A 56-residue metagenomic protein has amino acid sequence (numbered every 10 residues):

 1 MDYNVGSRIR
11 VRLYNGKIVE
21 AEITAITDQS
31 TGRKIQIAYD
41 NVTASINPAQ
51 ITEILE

Functional and structural regions predicted by a protein language model:
M1-D2, I26, T43: Short, surface-exposed secondary-structure edge patches
M1-Y14: Short coil-to-beta transition motif at edge beta-strands of beta-rich domains
V11, R33-Y39: SH3/SH3-like beta-barrel fold
Y14-G16, Q29: A short, compositionally biased micro-patch
V19-T27: Short beta-strand-centered aromatic/proline hotspots
I26-G32, E56: Short, conserved beta-turn/loop elements at beta-strand boundaries and strand-helix junctions
D40-E56: Intrinsically disordered, low-complexity, charged/polar segments
